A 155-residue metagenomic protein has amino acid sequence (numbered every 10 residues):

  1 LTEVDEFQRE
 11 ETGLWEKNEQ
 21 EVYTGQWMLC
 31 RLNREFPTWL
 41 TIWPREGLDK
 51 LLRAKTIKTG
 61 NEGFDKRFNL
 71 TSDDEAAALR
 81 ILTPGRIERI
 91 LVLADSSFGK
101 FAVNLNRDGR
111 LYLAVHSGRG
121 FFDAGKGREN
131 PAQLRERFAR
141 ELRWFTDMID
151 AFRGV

Functional and structural regions predicted by a protein language model:
L1-V155: Charged, low-complexity intrinsically disordered regions
